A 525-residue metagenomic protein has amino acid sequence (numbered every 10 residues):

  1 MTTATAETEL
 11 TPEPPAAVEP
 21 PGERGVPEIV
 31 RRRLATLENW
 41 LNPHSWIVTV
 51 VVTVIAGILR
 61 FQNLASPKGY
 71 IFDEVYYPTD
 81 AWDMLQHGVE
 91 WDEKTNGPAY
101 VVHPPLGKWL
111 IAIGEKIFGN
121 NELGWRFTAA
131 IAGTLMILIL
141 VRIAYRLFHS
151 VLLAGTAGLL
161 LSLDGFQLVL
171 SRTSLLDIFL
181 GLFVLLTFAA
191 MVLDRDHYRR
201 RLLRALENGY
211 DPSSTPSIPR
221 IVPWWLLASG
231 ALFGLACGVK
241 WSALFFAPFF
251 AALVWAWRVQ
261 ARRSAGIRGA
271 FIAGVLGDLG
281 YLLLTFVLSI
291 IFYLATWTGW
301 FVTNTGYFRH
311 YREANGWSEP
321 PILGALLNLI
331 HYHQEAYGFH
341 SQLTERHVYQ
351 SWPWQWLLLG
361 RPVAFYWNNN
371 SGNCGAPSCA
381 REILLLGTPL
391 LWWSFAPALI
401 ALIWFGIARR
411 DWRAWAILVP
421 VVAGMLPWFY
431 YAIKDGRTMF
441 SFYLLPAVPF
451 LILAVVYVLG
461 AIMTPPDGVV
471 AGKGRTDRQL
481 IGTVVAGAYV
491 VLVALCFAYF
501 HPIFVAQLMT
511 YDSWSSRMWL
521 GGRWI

Functional and structural regions predicted by a protein language model:
M1-L59, L276-S289, L418, Q479-A488: Start-transfer (signal-anchor) and selected internal transmembrane alpha helices of multi-pass inner/ER membrane
T2-P12, S217-W225, F233, L253 (+3 more regions): Transmembrane helical bundles and short interhelical boundary loops of multi-pass, membrane-embedded
E13, R24, F148, T187-W225 (+1 more regions): Membrane-interface transmembrane helices that cradle and orient dolichyl/undecaprenyl
W46, V51-V52, L140-L163, L182 (+2 more regions): Transmembrane-helix signature of polytopic, membrane-embedded enzymes that assemble or transfer cell-envelope glycans
A56, S66-H87, A273, G277-L282 (+2 more regions): Aromatic-rich transmembrane-lumenal/periplasmic boundary elements in polytopic membrane proteins
I58-N63, V75-W109, I113, I117 (+1 more regions): Extracytosolic helix-loop segments that constitute the early lumenal/periplasmic catalytic or substrate-binding loops
I71, A129, F166-F179, V239-S242: Short acidic/glycine- and proline-prone juxtamembrane loop motifs at membrane-interface regions of multi-pass membrane
F127-F148, L186: Transmembrane-helix motifs of polytopic, lipid-linked glycan transferases
